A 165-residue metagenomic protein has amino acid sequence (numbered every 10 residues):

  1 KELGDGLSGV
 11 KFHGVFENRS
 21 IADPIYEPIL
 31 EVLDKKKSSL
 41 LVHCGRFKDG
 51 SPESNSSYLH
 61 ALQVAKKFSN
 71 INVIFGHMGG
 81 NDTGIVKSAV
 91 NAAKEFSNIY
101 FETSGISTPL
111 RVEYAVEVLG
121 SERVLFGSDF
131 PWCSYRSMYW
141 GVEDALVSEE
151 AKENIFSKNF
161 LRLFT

Functional and structural regions predicted by a protein language model:
K1-E2, A89, A145-L146: Short, aromatic/basic amphipathic alpha-helical patches
K1-E27, K36, S137, L161-L163: Mid-domain alpha/beta scaffold segments of enzyme catalytic cores
D5, V118-R123, C133-T165: Mid-to-C-terminal alpha-helical segments outside catalytic/metal-binding sites
L7-G9, A22-L125: Catalytic pocket-lining loop regions of alpha/beta-barrel enzymes, especially the amidohydrolase/enolase/GH5 lineages
G79, P131-W132: Short glycine-enriched loops at secondary-structure junctions
T108, W132-C133: Short gly/pro/ser/thr-enriched loop/turn and capping motifs at secondary-structure boundaries
